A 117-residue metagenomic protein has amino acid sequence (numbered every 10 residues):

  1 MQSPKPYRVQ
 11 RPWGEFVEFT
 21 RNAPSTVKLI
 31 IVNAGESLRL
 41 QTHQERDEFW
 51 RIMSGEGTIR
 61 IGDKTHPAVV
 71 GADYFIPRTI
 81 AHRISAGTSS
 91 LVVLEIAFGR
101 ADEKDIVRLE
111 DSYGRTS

Functional and structural regions predicted by a protein language model:
Q2-R11, R83-S117: Double-stranded beta-helix
P4-T42, R46: A short glycine-rich, His/Asp/Glu-containing loop-to-beta-strand
I30-N33, T42-I59, F98-G99: Short, conserved beta-strand element in jelly-roll/cupin
S37, F49, E56-T58, A81 (+1 more regions): Structural motif
E45-R46, A72-F75, Y113: A short, sequence-level motif marking secondary-structure junctions
G62-A81: Short acidic-glycine-tyrosine-enriched beta hairpin
